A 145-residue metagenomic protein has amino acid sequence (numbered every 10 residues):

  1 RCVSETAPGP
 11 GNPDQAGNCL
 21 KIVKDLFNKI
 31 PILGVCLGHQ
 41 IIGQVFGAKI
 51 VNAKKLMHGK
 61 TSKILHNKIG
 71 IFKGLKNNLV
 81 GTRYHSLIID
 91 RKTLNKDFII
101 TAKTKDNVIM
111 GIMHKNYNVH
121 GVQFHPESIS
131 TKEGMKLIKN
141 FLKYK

Functional and structural regions predicted by a protein language model:
R1-V3: Short, small-residue-biased leader/transition segments that mark boundaries at the very start of proteins
T6-G74, N78-V80, I138-K139: Cysteine-nucleophile active-site neighborhood
G11-N12, D90, S130: Glycine-rich nucleotide phosphate-binding loop and flanking beta-alpha elements of Rossmann-like dinucleotide-binding
C36, H85, H125: Histidine-centered divalent metal-coordination motifs
T61-K63, I109-G111, G121: Conserved hydrophobic/aromatic beta-strand scaffold that supports enzyme active sites
G70-N116: Catalytic beta-strand/loop cores that center a nucleophilic Ser/Cys/Thr and support acyl-enzyme chemistry
G81, V119-F124: Active-site-proximal beta-strand elements of phosphoester/diester hydrolases
I129-K145: Acyltransferase
